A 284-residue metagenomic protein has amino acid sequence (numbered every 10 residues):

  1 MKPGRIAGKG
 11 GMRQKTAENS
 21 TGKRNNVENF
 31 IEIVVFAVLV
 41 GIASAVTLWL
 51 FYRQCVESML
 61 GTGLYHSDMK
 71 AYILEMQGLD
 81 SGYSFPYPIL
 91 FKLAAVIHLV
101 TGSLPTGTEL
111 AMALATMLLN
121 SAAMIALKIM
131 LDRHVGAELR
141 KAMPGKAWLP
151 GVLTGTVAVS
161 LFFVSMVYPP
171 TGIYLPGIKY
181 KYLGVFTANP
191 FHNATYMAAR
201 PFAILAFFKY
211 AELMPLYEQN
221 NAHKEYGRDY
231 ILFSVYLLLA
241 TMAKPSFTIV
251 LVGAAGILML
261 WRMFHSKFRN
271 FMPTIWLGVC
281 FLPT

Functional and structural regions predicted by a protein language model:
M1-R53, A137-V157: Start-transfer (signal-anchor) and selected internal transmembrane alpha helices of multi-pass inner/ER membrane
E28-L64, T116-I125, G155-P169, L238 (+1 more regions): Transmembrane signal-anchor helices characteristic of membrane glycosylation enzymes that use polyprenol
A71-A111: Short hydrophobic/aromatic helix or loop-helix immediately within or flanking a transmembrane segment in polytopic
V100, F163-V164, N193, L239-A243: Transmembrane helix irregularities
L110, L114-P144, L205: Transmembrane-helix motifs of polytopic, lipid-linked glycan transferases
L149-M214: Membrane-interface micro-motifs in multi-pass membrane enzymes
D229-P245, L251: Membrane-interface alpha helices of multi-pass inner-membrane proteins
L251-F281: Perimembrane helix-loop-helix junctions
